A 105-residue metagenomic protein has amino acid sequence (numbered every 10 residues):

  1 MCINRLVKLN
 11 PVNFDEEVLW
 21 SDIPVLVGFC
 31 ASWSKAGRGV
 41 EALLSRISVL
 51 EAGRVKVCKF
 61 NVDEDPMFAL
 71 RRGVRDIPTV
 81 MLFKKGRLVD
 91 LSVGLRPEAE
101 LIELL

Functional and structural regions predicted by a protein language model:
M1-V25, E98-L104: N-terminal leader/targeting and pre-domain segments
L6-N10, F29-A31, V40-M67: Thiol-based oxidoreductase modules, predominantly thioredoxin-like and allied folds used for disulfide exchange
D15, K35, S45, V89: Nucleotide phosphate-binding site architecture
D15-E16, P66-A69: Short hydrophobic/charged patches on amphipathic alpha-helices used for structural packing and interfaces
D22, F29-W33, D76: Short pre-active-site segment immediately N-terminal to redox-active cysteine/selenocysteine motifs in thiol-based
R71-R75: A short glycine-leucine-enriched loop at secondary-structure breakpoints that most characteristically corresponds
D76, M81-L105: Non-catalytic, surface beta->alpha helical segment in thiol-disulfide oxidoreductase systems
